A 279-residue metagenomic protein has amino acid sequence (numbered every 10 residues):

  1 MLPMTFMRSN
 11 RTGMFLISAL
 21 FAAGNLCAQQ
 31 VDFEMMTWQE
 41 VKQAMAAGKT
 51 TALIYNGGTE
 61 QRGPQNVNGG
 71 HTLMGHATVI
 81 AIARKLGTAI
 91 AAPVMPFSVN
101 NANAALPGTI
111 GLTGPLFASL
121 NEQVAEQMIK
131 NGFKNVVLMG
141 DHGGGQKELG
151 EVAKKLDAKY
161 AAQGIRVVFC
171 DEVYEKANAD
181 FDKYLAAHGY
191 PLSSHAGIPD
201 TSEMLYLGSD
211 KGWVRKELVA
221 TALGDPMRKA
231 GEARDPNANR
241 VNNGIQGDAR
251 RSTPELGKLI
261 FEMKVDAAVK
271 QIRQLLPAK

Functional and structural regions predicted by a protein language model:
M1-P3, V214-R215: Short intrinsically disordered, low-complexity coil segments enriched in acidic
L2-L16: Bacterial N-terminal signal peptides that target proteins for export
R8, A19, N239-N242: N-terminal start and proteolytic maturation junction detector
G13-N25: Bacterial N-terminal signal peptides
Q29-P115, S119-V137, D141-K279: Extended, histidine- and acidic-residue-enriched regions that form the cofactor-binding/catalytic faces
